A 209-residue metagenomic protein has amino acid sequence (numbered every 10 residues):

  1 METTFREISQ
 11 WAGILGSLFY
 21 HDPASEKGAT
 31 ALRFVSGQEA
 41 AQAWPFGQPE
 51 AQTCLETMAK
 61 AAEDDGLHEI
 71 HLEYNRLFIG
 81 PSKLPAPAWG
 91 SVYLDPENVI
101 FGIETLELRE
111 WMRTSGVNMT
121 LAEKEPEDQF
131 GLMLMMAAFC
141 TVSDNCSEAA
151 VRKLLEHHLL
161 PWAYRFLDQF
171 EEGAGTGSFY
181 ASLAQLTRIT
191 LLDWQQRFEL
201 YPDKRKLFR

Functional and structural regions predicted by a protein language model:
M1-R209: Charged, alpha-helix-forming regions
